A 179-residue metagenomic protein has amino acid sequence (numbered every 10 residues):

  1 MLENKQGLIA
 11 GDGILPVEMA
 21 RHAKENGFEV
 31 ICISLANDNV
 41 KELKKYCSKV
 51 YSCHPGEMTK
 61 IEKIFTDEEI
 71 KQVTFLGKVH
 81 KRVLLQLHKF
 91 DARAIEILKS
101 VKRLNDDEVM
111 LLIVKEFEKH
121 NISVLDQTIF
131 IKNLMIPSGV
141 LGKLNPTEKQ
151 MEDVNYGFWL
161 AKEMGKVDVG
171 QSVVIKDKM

Functional and structural regions predicted by a protein language model:
M1-L2, A23-E25, L43, T66-E68 (+3 more regions): Solvent-exposed alpha-helices and their adjacent loops that cap or buttress functional pockets in soluble metabolic
L2-L35: N-terminal basic/disordered segments at the start of proteins
I9, S34, F75-G77, I175-K176: Short beta-strand segments
A10, I14-E18, C53-K60, L104 (+3 more regions): Conserved active-site and cofactor/substrate-binding residues in soluble primary-metabolism enzymes
G13-I14, L35-D38, K78-V79, I129-F130: Short, ordered loop/turn segments at secondary-structure junctions
S34-P55: N-terminal beta-loop-helix "entrance" segment that forms/cooperates in small-molecule cofactor or anionic ligand
K60-F130: N-terminal glycine-rich phosphate/adenylate-binding segment common to multiple enzyme folds
I113-I129, N133-M179: Internal active-site segments that recognize and position negatively charged phosphoryl groups and nucleotide moieties
